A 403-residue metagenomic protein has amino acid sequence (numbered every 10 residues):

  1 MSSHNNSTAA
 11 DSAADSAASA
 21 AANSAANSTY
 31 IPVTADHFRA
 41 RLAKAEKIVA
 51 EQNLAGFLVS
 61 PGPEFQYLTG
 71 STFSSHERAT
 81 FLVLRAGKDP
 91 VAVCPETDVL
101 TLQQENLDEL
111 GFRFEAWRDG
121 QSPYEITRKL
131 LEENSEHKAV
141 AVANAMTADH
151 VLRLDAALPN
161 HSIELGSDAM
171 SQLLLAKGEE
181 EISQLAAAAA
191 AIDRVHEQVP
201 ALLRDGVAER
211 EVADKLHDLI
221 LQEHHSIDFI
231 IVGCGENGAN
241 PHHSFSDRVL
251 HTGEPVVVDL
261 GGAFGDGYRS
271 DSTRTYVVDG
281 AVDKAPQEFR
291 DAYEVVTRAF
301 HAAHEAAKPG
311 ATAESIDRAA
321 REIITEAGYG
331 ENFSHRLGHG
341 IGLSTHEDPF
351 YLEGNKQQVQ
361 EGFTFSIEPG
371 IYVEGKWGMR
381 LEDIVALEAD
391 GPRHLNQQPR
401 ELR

Functional and structural regions predicted by a protein language model:
M1-R403: Active-site neighborhoods and metal-handling regions in enzymes and metal-associated proteins
